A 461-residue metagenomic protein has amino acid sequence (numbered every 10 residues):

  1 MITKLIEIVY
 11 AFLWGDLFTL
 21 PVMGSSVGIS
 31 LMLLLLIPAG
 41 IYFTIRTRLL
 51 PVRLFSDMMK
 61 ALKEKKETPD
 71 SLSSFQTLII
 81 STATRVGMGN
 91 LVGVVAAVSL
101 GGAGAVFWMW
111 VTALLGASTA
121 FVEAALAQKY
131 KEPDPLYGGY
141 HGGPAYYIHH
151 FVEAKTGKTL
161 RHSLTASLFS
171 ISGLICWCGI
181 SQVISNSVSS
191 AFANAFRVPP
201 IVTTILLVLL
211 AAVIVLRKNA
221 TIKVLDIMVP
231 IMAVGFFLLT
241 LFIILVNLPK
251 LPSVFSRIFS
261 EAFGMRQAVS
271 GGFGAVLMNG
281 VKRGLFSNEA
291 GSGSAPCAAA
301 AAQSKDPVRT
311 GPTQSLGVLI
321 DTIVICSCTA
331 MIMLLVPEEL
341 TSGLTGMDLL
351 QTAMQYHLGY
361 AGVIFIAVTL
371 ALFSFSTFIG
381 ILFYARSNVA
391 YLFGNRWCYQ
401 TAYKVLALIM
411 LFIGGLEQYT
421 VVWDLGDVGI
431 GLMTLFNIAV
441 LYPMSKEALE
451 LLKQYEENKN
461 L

Functional and structural regions predicted by a protein language model:
M1-M88, V98-A105, G116, V440-L461: N-terminal alpha-helical transmembrane segments of multi-pass membrane transport and channel/translocase proteins
L35, F43-R46, L50-M59, T165 (+7 more regions): Membrane-interface loop-to-helix entry segments
A39-T44, L115-Y140, H149-N186, S190-I214 (+1 more regions): Helix-loop-helix module between adjacent transmembrane segments
R46-P51, N90-V94, A103, C176-S189 (+5 more regions): Transmembrane helix-loop junctions in multi-pass membrane proteins
L49-S74, A96, G102-A105, S118-L160 (+3 more regions): Flexible loop linkers connecting adjacent transmembrane helices in multi-pass alpha-helical membrane transporters
T68-L100, L126-K129, L136-V152, L164 (+2 more regions): Alpha-helical membrane segments and immediately flanking helix-loop junctions that form or couple to the substrate/ion
L115-E123, T203-K218, V229-P249, K282-L285 (+2 more regions): Selective recognition of specific alpha-helical transmembrane segments in multi-pass small-molecule
E123-P135, L241-R257, A268-G271, A301-S304 (+1 more regions): Extracellular/periplasmic helix-exit of transmembrane alpha-helices
